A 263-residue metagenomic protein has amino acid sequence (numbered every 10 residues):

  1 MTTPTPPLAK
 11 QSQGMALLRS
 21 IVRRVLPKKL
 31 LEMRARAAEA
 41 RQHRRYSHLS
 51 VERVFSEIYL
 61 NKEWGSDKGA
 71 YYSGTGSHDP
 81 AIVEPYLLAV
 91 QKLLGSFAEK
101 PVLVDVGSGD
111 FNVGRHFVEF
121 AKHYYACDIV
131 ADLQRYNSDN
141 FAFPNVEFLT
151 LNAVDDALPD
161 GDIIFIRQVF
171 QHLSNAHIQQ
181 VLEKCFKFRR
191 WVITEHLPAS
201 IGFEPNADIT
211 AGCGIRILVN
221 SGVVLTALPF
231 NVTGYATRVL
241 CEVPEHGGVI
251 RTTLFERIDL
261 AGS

Functional and structural regions predicted by a protein language model:
M1-T5: N-terminal acidic, proline/glycine-rich, low-complexity intrinsically disordered segments
P6-G161, L173-S263: Class I (Rossmann-like) S-adenosyl-L-methionine-dependent methyltransferase catalytic domain, capturing the SAM-binding
F165: A conserved beta-strand element that flanks and buttresses the S-adenosyl-L-methionine
V169: Hydrophobic adenine-recognition pocket in adenosine-nucleotide-binding enzymes
